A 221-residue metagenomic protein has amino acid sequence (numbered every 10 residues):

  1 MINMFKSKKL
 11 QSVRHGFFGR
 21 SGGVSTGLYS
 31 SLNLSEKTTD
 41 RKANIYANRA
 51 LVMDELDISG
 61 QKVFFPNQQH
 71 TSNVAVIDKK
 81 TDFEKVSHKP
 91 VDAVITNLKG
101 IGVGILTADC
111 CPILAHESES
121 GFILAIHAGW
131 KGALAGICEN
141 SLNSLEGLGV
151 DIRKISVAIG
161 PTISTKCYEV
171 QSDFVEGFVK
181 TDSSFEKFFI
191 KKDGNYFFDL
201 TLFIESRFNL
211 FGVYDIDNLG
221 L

Functional and structural regions predicted by a protein language model:
M1-L221: Active-site microenvironment for binding and transforming phosphate-containing groups
